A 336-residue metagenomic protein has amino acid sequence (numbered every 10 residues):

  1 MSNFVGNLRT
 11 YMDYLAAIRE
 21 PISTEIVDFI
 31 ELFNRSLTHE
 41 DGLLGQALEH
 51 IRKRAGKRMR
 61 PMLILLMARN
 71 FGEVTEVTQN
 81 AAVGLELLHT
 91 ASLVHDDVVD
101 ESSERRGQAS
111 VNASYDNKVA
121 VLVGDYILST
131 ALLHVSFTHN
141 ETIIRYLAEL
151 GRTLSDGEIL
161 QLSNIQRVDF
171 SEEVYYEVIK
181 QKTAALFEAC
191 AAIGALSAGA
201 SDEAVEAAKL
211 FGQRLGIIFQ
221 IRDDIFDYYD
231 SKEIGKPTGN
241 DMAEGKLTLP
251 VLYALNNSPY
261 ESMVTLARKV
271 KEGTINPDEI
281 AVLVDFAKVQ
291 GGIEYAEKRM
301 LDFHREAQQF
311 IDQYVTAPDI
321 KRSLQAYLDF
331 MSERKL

Functional and structural regions predicted by a protein language model:
M1-L336: All-alpha prenyltransferase/terpene-synthase fold signal
